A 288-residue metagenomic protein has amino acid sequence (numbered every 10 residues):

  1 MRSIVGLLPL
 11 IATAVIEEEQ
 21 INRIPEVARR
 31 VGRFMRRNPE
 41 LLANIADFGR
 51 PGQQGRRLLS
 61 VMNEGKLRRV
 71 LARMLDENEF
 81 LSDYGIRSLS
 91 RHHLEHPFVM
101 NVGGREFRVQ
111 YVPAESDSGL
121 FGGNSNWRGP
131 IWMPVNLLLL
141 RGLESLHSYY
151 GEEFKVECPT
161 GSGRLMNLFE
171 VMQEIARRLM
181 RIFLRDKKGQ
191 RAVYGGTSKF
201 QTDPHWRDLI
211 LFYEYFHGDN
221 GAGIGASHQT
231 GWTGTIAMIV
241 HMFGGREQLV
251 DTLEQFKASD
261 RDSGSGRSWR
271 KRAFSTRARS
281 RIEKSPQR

Functional and structural regions predicted by a protein language model:
M1-R288: Acidic, mature catalytic/reactive cores of soluble proteins
